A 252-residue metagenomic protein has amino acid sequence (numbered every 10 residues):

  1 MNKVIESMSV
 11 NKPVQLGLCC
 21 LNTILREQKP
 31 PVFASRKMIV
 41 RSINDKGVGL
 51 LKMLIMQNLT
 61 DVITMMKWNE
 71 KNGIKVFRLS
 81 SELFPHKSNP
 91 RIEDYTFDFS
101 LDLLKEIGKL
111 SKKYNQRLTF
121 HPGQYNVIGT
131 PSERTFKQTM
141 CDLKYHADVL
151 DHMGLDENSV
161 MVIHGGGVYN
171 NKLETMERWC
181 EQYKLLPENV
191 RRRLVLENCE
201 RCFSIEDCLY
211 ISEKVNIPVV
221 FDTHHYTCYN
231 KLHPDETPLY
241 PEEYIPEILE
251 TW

Functional and structural regions predicted by a protein language model:
M1-R117, N126-M140, A147-L155, S159 (+6 more regions): Alpha/beta catalytic barrel-like cores
H121, H164, H225: Histidine-centered active-site/metal-ligand motif
H121, L194, D222: Conserved, mostly hydrophobic/aromatic
Q124, E200, H225: Short, glycine/acidic-enriched loop or turn micro-motifs at the edges of active sites
V160-T175: Glycine-rich phosphate-binding "P-loop"
V162, R193-E200: Catalytic beta/alpha-barrel core
E174-W179, P241: A general structural motif
V220, H224-C228: Positively charged, amphipathic and often flexible ligand-engagement surfaces
